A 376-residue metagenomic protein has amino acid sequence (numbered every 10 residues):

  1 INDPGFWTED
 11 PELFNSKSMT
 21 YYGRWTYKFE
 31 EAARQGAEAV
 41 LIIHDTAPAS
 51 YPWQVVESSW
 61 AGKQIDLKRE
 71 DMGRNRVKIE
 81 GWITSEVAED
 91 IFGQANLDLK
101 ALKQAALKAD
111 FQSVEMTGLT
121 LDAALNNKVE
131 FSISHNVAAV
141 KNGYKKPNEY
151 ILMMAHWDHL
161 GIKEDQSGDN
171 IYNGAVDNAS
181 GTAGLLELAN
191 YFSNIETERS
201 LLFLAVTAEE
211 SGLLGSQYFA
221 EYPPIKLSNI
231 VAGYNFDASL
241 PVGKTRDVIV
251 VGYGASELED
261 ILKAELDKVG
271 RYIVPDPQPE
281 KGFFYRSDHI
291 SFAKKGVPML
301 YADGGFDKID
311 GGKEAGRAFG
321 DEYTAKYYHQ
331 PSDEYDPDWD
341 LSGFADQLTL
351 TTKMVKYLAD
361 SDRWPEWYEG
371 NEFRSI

Functional and structural regions predicted by a protein language model:
I1-D71, R76, N170-N173, D177 (+1 more regions): Extracellular/luminal Protease-associated
G5, L67-A101, K146, T197 (+2 more regions): Metal-dependent peptidase/peptidase-like ectodomains
T8-L13, S50-V56, Q94, E149-I151 (+4 more regions): Short, solvent-exposed loop/turn and secondary-structure capping segments
E12-F29, G73-G81, A124-K128, Q166-N178 (+3 more regions): Second-shell loop/turn segments in exported
K17-Y27, E31, A47-P48, G161 (+1 more regions): Acidic/histidine-rich catalytic neighborhood of metal-dependent amide-processing enzymes
R24-F29, A33-G36, V87-Q94, V137 (+10 more regions): Stable alpha-helical elements in mature extracytoplasmic
D71-G174, N190, E198: Soluble metallo-hydrolase cores and metallopeptidase-like ectodomains found primarily in the secretory/periplasmic
A183, N190, N194, F306-I376: His/Asp/Glu-rich mid-to-C-terminal helical/loop segments that flank catalytic regions of hydrolases
